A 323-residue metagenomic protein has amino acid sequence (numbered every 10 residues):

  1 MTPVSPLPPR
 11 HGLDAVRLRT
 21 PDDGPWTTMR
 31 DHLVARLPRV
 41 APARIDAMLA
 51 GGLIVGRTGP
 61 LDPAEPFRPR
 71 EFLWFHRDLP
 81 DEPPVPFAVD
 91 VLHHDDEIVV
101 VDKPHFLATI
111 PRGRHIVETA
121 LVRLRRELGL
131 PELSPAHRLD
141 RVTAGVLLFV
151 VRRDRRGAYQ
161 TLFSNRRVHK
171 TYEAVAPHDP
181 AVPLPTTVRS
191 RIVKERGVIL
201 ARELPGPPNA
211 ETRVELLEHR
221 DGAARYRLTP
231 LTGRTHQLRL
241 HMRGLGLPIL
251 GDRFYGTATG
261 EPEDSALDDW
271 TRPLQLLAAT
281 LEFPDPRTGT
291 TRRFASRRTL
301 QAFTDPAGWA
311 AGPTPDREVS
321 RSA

Functional and structural regions predicted by a protein language model:
M1-A323: RNA pseudouridine synthases
